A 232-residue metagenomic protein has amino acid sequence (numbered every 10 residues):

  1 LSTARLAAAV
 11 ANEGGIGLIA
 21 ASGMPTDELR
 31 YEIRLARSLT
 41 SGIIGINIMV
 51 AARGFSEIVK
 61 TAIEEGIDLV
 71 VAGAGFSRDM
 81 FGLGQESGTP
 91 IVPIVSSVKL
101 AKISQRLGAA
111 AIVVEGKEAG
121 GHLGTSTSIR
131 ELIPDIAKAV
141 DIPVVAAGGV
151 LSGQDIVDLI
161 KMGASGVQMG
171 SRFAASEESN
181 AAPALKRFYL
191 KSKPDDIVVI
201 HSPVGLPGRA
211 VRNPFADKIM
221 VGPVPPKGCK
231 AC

Functional and structural regions predicted by a protein language model:
L1-P143: Active-site entrance/lid segments in N-terminal catalytic domains of soluble metabolic enzymes
L6, A119, S126-V145, L151-C232: Conserved active-site-proximal phosphate/metal-binding subdomains
